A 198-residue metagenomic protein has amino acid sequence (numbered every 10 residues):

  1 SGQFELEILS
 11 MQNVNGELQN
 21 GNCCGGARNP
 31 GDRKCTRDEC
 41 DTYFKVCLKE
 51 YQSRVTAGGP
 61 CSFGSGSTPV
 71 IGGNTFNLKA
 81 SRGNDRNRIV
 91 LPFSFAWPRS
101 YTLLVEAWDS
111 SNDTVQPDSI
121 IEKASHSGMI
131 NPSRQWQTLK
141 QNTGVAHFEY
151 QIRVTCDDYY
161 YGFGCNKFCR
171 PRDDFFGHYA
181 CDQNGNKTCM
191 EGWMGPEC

Functional and structural regions predicted by a protein language model:
S1-E50: C2/C2-like lipid-binding beta-sandwich modules
L6, F44-V46, L103-V105, C165 (+1 more regions): Structural signal for hydrophobic/aromatic residues that build the beta-strand cores of folded beta-sheet domains
G25-G26, R37, F63, C156-D158 (+4 more regions): Disulfide-rich extracellular modules and peptides
N29-R33, T75-L78, R88-F93, Q135-T138 (+2 more regions): Eukaryotic intrinsically disordered and solvent-exposed regulatory patches
D32-T36, L91-A96, L139, C156 (+3 more regions): Beta-strand elements of modular eukaryotic interaction domains
D41-A57, N74-H126: Eukaryotic beta-sheet cores, primarily in C2 and C2-like/PH beta-sandwich modules
F44, A124-D158: Exposed low-complexity, polar/acidic, P/S/T/G-rich flexible segments that act as propeptides, protease-susceptible
